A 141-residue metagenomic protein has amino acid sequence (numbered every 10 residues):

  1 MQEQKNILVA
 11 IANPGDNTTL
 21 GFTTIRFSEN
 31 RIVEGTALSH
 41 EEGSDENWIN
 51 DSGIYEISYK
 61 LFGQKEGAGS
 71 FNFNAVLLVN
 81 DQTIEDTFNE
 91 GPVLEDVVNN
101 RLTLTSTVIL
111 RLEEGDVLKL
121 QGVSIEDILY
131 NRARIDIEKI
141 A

Functional and structural regions predicted by a protein language model:
M1-A141: Extracellular jelly-roll beta-sandwich "head" domains, especially the C-terminal globular C1q domain
